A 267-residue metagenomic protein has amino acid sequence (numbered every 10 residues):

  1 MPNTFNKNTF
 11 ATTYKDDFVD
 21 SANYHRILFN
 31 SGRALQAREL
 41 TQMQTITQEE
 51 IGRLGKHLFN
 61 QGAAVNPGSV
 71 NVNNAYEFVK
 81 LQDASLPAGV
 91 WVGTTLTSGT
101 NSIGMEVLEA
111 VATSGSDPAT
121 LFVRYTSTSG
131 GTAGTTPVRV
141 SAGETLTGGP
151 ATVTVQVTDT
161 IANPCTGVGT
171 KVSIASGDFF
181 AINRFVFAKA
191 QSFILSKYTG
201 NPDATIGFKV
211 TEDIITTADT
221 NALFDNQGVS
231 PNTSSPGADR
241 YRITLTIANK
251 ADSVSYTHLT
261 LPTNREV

Functional and structural regions predicted by a protein language model:
M1-P236, S253-V254, R265: N-terminal assembly/attachment segments of tailed bacteriophage virion structural proteins
A63-N66, R242-K250: Low-complexity, flexible helical/coil segments
T233-Y241, L245: An exposed acidic His-Trp-rich patch
T257-T263: Conserved small/polar residues in nucleotide/adenosyl-binding loops
